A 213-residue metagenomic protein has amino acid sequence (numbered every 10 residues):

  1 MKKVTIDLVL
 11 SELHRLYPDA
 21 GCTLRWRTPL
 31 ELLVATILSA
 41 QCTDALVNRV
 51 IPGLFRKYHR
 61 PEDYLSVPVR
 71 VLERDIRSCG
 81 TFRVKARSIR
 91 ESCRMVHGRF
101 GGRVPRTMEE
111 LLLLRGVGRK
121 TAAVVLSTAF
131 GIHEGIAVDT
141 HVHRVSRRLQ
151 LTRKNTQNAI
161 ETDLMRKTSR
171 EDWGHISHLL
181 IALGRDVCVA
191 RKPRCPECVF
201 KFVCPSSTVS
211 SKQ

Functional and structural regions predicted by a protein language model:
K2-K212: Catalytic cores of DNA base-excision repair glycosylases
